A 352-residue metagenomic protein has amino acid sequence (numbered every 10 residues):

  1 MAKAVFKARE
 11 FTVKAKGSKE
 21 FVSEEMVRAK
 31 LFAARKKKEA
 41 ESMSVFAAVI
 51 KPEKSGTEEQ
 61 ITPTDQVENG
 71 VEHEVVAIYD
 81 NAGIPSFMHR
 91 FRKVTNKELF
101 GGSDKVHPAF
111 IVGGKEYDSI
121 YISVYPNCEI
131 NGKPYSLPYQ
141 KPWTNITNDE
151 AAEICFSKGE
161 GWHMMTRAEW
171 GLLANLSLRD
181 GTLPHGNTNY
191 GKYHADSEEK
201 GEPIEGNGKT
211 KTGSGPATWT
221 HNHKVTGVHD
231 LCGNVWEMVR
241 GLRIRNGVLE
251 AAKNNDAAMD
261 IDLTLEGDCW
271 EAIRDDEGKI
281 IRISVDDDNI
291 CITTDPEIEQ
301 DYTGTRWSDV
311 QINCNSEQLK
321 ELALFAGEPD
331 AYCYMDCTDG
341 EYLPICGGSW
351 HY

Functional and structural regions predicted by a protein language model:
M1-V5, K14-S55: Compositionally biased, non-globular sequence tracts
K7-R9: Short strand-coil-strand connectors
K19, P126, L242: Residues that form ligand- and interface-recognition hot spots within folded domains
K51-E53, P63-G70, E74-V75, L178 (+1 more regions): Short, surface-exposed basic-aromatic patches at helix termini and helix-loop junctions that form
E53, G171, E199, I204-K209 (+4 more regions): C-terminal, surface-exposed recognition/capping segments
I61-P63, N69-G161, N246-I290, Y342-I345: Extracellular adhesion/carbohydrate-recognition regions
K105-D230, V235: Short aromatic-cysteine micro-motif
L178-L183, R243, A252-N254: Short secondary-structure boundary/capping segments
